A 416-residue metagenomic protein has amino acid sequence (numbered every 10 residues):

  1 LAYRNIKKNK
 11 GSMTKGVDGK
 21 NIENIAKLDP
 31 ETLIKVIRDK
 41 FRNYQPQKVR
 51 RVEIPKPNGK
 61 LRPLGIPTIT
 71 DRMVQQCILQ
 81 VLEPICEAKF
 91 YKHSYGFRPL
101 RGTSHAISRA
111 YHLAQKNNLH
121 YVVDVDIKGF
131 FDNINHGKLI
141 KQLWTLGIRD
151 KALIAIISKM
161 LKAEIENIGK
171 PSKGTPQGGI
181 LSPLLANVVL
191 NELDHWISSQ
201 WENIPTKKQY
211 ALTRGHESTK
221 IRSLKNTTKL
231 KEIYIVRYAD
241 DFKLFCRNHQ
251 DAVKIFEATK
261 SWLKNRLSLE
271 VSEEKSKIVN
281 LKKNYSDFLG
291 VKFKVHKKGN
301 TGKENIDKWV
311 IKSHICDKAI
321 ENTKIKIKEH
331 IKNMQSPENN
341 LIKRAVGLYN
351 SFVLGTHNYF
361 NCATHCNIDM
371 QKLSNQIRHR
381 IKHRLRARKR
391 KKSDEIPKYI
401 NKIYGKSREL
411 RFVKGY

Functional and structural regions predicted by a protein language model:
L1-E31: Non-catalytic, polymerase-adjacent accessory regions of viral genome-replication enzymes
L1-G11, Q80-H93: Charged boundary/loop elements
I6, V36-K60, I69, M73-V81 (+2 more regions): Reverse-transcriptase-like RNA-dependent polymerase core
K48, K92-H93, R98, H105-E273 (+2 more regions): Conserved polymerase palm-domain catalytic core
K48-R50, L161-A163, N340-N358, N375-H379: Core structural elements
K162, N167, L267-E338, V353-L354: A conserved non-catalytic segment of reverse transcriptases and RNA-directed RNA polymerases corresponding to the late
C366-Y416: A terminal-accessory region detector
